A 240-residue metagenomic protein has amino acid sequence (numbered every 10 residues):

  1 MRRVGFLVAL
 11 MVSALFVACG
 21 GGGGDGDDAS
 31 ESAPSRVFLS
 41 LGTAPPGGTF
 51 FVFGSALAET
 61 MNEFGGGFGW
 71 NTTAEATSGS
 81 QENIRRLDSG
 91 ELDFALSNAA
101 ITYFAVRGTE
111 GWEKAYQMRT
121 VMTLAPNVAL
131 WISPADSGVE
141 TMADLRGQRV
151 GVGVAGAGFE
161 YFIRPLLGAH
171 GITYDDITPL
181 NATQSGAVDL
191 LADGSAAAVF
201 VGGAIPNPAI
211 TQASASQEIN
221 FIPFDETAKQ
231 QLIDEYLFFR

Functional and structural regions predicted by a protein language model:
M1-V8: Bacterial N-terminal signal peptides that target proteins for export
L15-A18: C-terminal motif of bacterial Sec signal peptides marking the signal peptidase cleavage site
G20-G24: Bacterial signal peptide processing site
G26-S40: N-terminal low-complexity, Pro/Thr/Ser-rich intrinsically disordered segments that act as propeptides or flexible
R36-F64, N127-S195: Bilobed "Venus flytrap"/periplasmic-binding protein-like clamshell domains and structurally analogous long
E59, T73-K114, W131, V139 (+2 more regions): Pocket-flanking alpha-helical
A99-I101, G108-E110, S137, T173-R240: Pocket-lining segment of extracytoplasmic ligand-binding domains
E113-L124: A structural signal for short loop-to-beta-strand junctions that line the ligand-binding cleft of periplasmic/secreted
